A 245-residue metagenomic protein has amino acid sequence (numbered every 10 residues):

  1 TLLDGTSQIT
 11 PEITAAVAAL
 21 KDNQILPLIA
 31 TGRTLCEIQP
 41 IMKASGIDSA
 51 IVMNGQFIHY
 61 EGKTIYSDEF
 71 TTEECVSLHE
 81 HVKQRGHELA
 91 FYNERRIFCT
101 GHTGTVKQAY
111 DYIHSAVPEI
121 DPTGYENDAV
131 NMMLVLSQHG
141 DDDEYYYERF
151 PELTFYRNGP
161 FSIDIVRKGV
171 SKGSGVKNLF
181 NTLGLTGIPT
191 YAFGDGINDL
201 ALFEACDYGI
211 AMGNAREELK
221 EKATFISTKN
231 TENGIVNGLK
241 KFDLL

Functional and structural regions predicted by a protein language model:
T6-T105: Active-site phosphate-binding/coordination module
E12, E37-P40, Y145, G175 (+3 more regions): Phosphate- and divalent-cation-binding pockets in alpha/beta enzyme and binding domains that engage nucleotide-derived
L20, N54, V176, L202-F203: Hydrophobic residues within well-ordered alpha-helices
S45-D48, D68-F70, T105-Y110, S174 (+2 more regions): Short, hinge-like loop/turn segments at secondary-structure boundaries
S45-G46, N54, R149-P151, A205-C206 (+1 more regions): Short, structured coil segments at secondary-structure junctions
H81, R85-F193, I197-L202, N214: Conserved acidic, metal-coordinating active-site core of Asp-based, Mg2+-dependent phosphoryl-transfer enzymes
A205, I210, R216-L245: Asp-based, Mg2+/Mn2+-dependent phosphohydrolase catalytic module
